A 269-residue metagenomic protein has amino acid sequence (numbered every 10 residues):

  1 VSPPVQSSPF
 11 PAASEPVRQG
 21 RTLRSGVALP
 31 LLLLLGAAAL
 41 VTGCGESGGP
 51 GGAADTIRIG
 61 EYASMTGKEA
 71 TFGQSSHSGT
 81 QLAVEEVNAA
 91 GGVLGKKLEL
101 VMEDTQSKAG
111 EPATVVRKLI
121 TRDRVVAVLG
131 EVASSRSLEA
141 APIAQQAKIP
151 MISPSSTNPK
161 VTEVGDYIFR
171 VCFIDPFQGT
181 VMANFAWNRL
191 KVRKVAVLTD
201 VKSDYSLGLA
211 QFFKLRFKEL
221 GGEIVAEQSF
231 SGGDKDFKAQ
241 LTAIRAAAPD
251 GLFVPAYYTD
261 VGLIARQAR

Functional and structural regions predicted by a protein language model:
V1-R58, A89: Short, low-complexity disordered leader/linker segments with a strong preference for bacterial N-terminal type II
G45-G52, F72-S76, E86, A90-T162 (+3 more regions): Beta-alpha junction/loop-to-helix N-cap segments that form part of ligand/metal-binding clefts
S47-A53, F185-K194, A243-A247: Glycine-rich phosphate/diphosphate-binding loops that line cofactor/substrate pockets in enzymes
A53-Q81, E103-G110, V132-A133, L198-L207: Extracytoplasmic "Venus flytrap"
I57-R58, G95-E99, R122-A127, Q146-P150 (+4 more regions): Loop/turn elements at helix/coil->beta-strand transitions in domains of secreted/extracellular proteins
T80, A140, F213, I264: Aromatic/hydrophobic pocket-lining residues that form π-stacking "cages" and hydrophobic walls in ligand
I168-G232, G251: An alpha-beta-alpha
V225, A243, A247, D260-R269: Internal alpha/beta domain cores that form substrate/cofactor-binding pockets in large enzymes and binding proteins
